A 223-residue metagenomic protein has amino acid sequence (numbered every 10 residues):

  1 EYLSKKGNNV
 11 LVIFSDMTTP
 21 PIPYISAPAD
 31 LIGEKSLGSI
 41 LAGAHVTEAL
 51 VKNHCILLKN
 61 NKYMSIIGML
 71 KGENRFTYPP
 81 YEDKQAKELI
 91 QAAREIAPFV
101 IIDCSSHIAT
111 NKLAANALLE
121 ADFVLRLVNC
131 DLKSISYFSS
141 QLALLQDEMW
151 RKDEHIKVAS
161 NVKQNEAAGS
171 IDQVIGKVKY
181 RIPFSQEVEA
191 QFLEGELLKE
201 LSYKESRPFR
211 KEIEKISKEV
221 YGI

Functional and structural regions predicted by a protein language model:
N9-S65: Phosphate-binding loop that captures ATP/GTP phosphates
I13, G68-M69, I101-D103, L125-C130 (+1 more regions): Conserved beta-strand segments of the P-loop GTPase G domain that flank and frequently precede/overlap
E48-L58, G68-I108: Cytosolic-facing regulatory segments adjacent to core modules
P80-K87, Q91, S139-N165, E200-Y203: P-loop/Walker A phosphate-binding loop and immediately adjacent motor/lid segment at beta-alpha junctions
F99, F123, K177-Y180: Well-ordered beta-strand positions
N111-D131: Inter-motif core of Ras-like GTPase G domains
A159-Y203: Beta-strand-loop-alpha "switch" segments that mediate conformational coupling across diverse proteins
E194-I223: NTP-binding/hydrolysis catalytic cores, primarily Walker-type P-loop NTPases
